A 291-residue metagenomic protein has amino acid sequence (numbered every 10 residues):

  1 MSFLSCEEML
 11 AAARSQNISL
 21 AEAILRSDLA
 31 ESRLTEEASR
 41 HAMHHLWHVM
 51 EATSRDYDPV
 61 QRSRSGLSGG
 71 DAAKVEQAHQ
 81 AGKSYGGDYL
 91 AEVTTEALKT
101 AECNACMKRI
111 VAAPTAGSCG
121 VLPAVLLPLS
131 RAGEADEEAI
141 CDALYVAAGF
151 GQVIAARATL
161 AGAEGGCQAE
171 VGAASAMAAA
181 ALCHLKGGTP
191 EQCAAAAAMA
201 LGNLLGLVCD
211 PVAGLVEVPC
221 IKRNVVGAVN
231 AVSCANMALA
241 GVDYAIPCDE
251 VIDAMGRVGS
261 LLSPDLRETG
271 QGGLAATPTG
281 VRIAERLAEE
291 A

Functional and structural regions predicted by a protein language model:
M1-K108, R131-A132, G241, C248-A291: Generic N-terminal targeting/processing segments that precede catalytic cores or assembly contacts
Y85, P114-C119, R131, A135-D142 (+1 more regions): Glycine- and small hydrophobic-enriched segments that form the cores of compact globular domains
G87-N104, A139-A158, N203-P211, I246-D249 (+2 more regions): Acidic-glycine-rich active-site phosphate/pyrophosphate-binding loop
M107-I110, L160-G166, V218: Active-site-adjacent structural elements in folded domains
M107-V125, A169-A174: Conserved phosphate/anionic-ligand binding catalytic regions in large, soluble enzymes, centered on
P123-E134, A179-G187: Alpha-helical support elements that line or immediately flank enzyme active sites and cofactor-binding pockets
L144, F150-A163, C167-M177, L182: Glycine- and acidic-residue-rich phosphate-binding/metal-coordinating active-site segment common to enzymes that handle
H184-A291: Functionally critical mobile loop/hinge segments
